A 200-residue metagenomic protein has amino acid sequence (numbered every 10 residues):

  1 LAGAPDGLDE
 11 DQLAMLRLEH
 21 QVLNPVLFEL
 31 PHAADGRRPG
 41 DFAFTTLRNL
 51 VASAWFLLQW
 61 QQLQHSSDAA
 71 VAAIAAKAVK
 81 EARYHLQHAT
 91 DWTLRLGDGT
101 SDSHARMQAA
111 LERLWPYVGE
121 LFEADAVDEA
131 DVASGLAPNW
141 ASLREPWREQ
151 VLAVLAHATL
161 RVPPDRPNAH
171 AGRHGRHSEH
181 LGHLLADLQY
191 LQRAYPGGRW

Functional and structural regions predicted by a protein language model:
L1-E19, T90-T93: Conserved alpha-helical segments that form or flank metal/cofactor-binding pockets of metalloenzymes
M15-R48, G99-T100, L114-A133: Acidic/His metal-coordination segments adjacent to aromatic residues that form catalytic metal sites in metalloenzymes
L27-H88: Internal, conserved structured core segments that host functional sites
V51-L58, Y84-D91, P116, E149 (+2 more regions): Generic structural signal for well-ordered, non-membrane alpha-helices
Q59, L63, W92-R95, A194: Amphipathic, soluble alpha-helical interaction motifs
A70-A133: A contiguous pocket-lining binding segment that forms or flanks enzyme active sites
A105-W200: Extended, helix-rich structural scaffolds rather than catalytic motifs
